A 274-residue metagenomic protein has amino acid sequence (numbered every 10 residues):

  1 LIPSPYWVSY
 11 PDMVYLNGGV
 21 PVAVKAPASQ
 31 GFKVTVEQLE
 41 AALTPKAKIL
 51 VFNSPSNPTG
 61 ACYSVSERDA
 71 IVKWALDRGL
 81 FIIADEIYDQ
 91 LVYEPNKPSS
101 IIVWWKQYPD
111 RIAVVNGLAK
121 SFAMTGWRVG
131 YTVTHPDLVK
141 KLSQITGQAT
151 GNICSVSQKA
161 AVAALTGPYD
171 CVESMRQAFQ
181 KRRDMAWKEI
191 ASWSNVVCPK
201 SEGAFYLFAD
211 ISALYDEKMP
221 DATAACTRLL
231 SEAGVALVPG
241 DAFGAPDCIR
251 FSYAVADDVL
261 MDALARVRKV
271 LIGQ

Functional and structural regions predicted by a protein language model:
L1-Q274: PLP-dependent class I/II
